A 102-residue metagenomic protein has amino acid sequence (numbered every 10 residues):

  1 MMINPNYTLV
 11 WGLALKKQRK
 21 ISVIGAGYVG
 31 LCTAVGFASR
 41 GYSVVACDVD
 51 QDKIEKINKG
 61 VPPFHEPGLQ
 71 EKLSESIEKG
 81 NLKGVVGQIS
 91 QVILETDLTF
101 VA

Functional and structural regions predicted by a protein language model:
M2-A102: Structural/interface elements that position substrates and couple domains in central-metabolism enzymes
